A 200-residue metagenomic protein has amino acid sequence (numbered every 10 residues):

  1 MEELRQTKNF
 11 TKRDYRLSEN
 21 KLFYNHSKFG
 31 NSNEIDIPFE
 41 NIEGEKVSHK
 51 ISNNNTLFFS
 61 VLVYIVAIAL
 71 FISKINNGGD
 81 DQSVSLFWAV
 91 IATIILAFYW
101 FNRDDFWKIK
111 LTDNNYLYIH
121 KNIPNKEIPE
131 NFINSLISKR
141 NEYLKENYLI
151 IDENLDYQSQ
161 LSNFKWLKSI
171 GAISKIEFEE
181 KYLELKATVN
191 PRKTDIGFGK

Functional and structural regions predicted by a protein language model:
M1-E34: Short, non-transmembrane cytosolic segments of multipass membrane proteins
L22-Y24, E34-K50: Phosphoinositide-dependent membrane-docking surfaces
S27, V47-K50, F98, K121: Surface loops and adjacent helix of pleckstrin homology
F29-S32, N115-Y116, K126: Short, surface-exposed beta-strand-loop junctions and turns on beta-sheet-rich folds
S52-R103: Alpha-helical transmembrane spans
L96-L117: Transmembrane-cytosolic junction motif
K121-K200: Charged, low-complexity cytosol-facing tails and large interhelical loops of integral membrane proteins
